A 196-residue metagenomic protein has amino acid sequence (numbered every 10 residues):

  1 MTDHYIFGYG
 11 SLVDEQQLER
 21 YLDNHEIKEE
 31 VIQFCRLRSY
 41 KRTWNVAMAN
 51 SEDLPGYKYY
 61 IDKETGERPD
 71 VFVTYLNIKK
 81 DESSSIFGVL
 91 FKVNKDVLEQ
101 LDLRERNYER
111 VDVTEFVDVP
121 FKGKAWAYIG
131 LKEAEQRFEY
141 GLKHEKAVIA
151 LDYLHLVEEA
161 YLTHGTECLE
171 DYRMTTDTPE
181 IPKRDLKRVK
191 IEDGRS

Functional and structural regions predicted by a protein language model:
T2-S196: A glycine-rich, hydrophobic/aromatic-adjacent loop/helix-cap motif
